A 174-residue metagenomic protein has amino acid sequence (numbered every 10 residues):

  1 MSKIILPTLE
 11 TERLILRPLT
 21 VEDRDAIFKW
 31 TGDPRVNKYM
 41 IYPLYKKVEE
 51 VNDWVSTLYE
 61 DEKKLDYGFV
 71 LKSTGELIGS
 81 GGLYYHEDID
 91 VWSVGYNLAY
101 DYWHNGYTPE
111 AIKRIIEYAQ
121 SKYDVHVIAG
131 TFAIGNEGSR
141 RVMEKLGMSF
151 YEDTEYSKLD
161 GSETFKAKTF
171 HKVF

Functional and structural regions predicted by a protein language model:
M1-R35, D66, V70-F174: Acyl-donor (CoA/ACP) binding surface of acyl/acetyltransferases
R35-S56: Conserved GNAT-fold acetyl-CoA-binding loop/helix
S56-G68: A short helix-loop-beta-strand connector motif used in the catalytic cores of GNAT acetyltransferases and, in some
